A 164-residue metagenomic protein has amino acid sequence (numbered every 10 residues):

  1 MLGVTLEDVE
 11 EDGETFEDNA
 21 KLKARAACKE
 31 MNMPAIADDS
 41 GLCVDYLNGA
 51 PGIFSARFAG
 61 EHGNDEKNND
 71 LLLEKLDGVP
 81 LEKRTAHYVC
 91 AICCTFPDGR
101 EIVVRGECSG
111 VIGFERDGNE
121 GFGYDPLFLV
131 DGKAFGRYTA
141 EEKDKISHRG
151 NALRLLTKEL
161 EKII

Functional and structural regions predicted by a protein language model:
M1-I164: Anionic-ligand binding patches
